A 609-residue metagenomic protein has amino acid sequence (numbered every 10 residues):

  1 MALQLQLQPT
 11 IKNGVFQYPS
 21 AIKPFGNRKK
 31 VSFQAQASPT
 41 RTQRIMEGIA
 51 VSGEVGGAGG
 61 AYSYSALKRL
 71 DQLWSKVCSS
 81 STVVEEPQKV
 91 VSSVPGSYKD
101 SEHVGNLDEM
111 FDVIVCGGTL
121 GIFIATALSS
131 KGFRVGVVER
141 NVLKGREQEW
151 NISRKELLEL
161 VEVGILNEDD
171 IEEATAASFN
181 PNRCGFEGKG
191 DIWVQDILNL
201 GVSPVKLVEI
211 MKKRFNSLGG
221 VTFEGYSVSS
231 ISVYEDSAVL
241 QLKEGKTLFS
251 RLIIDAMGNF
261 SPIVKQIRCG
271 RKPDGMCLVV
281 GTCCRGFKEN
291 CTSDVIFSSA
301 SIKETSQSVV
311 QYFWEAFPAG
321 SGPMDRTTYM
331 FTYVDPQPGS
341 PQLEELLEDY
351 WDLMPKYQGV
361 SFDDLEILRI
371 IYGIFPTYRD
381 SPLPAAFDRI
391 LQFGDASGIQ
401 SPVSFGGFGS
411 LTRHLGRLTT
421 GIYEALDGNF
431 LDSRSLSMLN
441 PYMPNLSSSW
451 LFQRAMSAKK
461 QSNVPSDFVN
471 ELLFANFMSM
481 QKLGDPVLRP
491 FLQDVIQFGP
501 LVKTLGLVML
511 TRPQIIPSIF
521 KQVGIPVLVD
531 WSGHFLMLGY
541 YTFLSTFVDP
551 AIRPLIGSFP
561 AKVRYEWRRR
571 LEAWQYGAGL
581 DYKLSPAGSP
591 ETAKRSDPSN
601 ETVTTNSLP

Functional and structural regions predicted by a protein language model:
A2, R214-G359, L415: Predominantly flavin-linked oxidoreductase catalytic cores and closely associated redox partners
A2-D112, K131, L571-P609: Extreme N-terminal leader/targeting segments of oxidoreductases
Q36-V90, A174-I263: Feature captures the FAD/FMN-dependent oxidoreductase FAD-binding
A37, G59-S65, F111, K460-P609: C-terminal lid/capping helical subdomain adjacent to the catalytic/cofactor pocket in oxidative enzymes
I114-T119, F123-E149: Glycine-rich FAD pyrophosphate-binding loop
N141-F186: N-terminal FAD cofactor-binding segment of flavoenzymes
I371-Q392, A396-G398: FAD-binding beta-loop-beta segment adjacent to the flavin cofactor pocket
G416-S479: Active-site-proximal substrate-binding core of FAD-dependent oxidoreductases
